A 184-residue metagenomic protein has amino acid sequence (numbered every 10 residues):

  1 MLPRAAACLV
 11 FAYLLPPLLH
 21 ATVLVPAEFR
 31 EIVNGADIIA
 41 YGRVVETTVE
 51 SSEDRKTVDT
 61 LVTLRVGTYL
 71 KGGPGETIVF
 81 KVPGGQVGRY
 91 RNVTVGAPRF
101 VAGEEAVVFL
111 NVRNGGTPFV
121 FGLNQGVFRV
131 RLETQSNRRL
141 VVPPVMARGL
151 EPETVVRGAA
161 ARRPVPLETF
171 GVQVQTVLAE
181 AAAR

Functional and structural regions predicted by a protein language model:
M1-L9: Bacterial N-terminal signal peptides that target proteins for export
Y13-R184: Transition segments tied to proteolytic processing and entry into folded domains
